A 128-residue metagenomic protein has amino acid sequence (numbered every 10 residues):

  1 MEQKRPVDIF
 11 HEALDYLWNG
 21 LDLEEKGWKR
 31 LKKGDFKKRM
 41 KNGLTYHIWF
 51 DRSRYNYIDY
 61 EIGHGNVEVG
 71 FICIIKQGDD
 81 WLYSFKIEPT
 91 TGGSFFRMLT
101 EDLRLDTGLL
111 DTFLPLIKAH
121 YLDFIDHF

Functional and structural regions predicted by a protein language model:
M1-Y16, R30-F128: Intrinsically disordered, low-complexity regulatory regions enriched in serine/threonine/proline and acidic residues
L21-L23: Folded interaction domains in cell-surface recognition and envelope-stress signaling
K26-W28: Conserved acetyl-CoA-binding loop of GNAT-fold acetyltransferases
